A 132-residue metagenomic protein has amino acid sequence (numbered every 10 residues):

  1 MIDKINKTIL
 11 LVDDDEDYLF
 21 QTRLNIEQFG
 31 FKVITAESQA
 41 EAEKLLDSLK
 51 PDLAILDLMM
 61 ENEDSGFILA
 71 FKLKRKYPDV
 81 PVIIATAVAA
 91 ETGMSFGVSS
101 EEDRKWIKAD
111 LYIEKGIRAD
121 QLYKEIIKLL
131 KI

Functional and structural regions predicted by a protein language model:
M1-T8, E114-I132: Non-catalytic signal-transmission and effector/linker regions of two-component phosphorelay proteins
D13-D14, K115: Acidic di-acidic motifs
E16-I34: Two-component/phosphorelay signaling modules centered on CheY-like receiver
T35-L53: Acidic, metal-coordinating helix/loop segments flanking the phosphotransfer/catalytic sites of two-component signaling
E37-S38, D64-L69: Acidic catalytic/metal-coordinating carboxylates
D57-L58: Active-site residues of response regulator receiver
F67-D79, V98-E101: Short amphipathic alpha-helix used as the core "switch/output" element in two-component signaling
A85-A87: Hydrophobic/aromatic residues positioned on beta-strands within the core alpha/beta folds
